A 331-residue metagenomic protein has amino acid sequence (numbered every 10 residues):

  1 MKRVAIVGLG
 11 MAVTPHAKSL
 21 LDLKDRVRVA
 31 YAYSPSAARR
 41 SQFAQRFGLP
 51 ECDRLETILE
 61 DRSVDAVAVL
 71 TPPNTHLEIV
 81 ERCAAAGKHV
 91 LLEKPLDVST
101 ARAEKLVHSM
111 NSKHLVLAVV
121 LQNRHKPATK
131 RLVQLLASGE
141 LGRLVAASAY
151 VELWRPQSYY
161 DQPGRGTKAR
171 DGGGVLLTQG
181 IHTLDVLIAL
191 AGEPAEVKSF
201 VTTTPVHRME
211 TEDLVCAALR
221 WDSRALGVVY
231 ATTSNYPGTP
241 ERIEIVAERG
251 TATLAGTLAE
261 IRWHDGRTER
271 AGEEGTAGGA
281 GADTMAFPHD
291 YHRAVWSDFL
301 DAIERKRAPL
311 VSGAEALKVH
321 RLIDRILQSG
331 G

Functional and structural regions predicted by a protein language model:
M1-F47: N-terminal Rossmann-like dinucleotide-binding module
V13, D53, L92-E93, L117-V119 (+2 more regions): Hydrophobic residues in well-ordered beta-strands that form the structural core
P35, D283-S297, V311: Active-site loop of classical SDR/Rossmann-like NAD(P)-dependent oxidoreductases, centered on the catalytic Tyr-X3-Lys
P50-R62: Short acidic low-complexity segments
A66, P72-P73, L77-R124, G139: Beta-strand-loop-alpha-helix segment that lines the small-molecule cofactor/substrate pocket of alpha/beta enzymes
A66-V69, D222, D298-G331: C-terminal helix-rich "cap/oligomerization" subdomain common to oxidoreductases
N123-R208: Predominantly a Rossmann-like dinucleotide-binding segment in NAD(P)-dependent oxidoreductases
L184-E260, R293-R307: Contiguous beta-strand/loop segments that form the cofactor/metal-binding neighborhood of enzyme cores
